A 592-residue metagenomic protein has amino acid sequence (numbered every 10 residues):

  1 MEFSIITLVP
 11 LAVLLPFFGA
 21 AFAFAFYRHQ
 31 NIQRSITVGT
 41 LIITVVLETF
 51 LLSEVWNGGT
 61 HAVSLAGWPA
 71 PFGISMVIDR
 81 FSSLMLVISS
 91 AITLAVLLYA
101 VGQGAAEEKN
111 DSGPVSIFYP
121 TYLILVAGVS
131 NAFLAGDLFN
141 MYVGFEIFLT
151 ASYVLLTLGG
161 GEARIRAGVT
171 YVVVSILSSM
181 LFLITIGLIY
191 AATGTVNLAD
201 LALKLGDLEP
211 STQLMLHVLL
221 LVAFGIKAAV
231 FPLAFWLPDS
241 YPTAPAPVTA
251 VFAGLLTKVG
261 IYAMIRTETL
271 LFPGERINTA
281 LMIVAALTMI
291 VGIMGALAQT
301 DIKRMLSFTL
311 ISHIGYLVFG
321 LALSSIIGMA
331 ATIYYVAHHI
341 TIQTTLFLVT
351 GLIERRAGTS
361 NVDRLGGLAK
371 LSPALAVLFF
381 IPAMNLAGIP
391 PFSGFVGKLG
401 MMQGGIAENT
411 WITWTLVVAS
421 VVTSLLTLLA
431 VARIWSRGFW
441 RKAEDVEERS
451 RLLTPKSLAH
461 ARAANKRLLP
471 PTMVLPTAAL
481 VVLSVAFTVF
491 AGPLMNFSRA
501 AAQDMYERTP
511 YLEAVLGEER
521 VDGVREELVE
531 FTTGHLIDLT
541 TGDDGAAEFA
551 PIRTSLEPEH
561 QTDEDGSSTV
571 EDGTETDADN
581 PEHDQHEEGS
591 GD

Functional and structural regions predicted by a protein language model:
M1-L8, F22-P120, A199-D200, A500 (+5 more regions): Transmembrane helix-loop-helix hairpins at membrane boundaries of multipass inner-membrane proteins
P10-A25, T40-L51, S89-Q103, L125-V126 (+4 more regions): Central hydrophobic cores of alpha-helical transmembrane segments in multi-pass inner-membrane proteins across all
N31-L41, R166-I176, S372-A376, P471-T477: Alpha-helical transmembrane segments and their helix-start/interface "positive-inside/aromatic belt" motifs in integral
G39-L52, S175-I184, L375, F379-A387 (+2 more regions): Hydrophobic alpha-helical membrane-insertion segments
A95-E108, V126-M141, S152-L399, Q403-V431 (+1 more regions): Hydrophobic transmembrane alpha-helices and their helix-loop junctions in integral membrane proteins
V101-Y119, G254, W440, S450-K456 (+1 more regions): Cytoplasmic juxtamembrane regions at transmembrane-helix boundaries
D363, A369-A374, R433-D538, D543-G545 (+2 more regions): Cytoplasmic/organellar membrane-interface segments at the starts of transmembrane helices in multi-pass inner-membrane
G545-D592: Long, low-complexity, intrinsically disordered segments
